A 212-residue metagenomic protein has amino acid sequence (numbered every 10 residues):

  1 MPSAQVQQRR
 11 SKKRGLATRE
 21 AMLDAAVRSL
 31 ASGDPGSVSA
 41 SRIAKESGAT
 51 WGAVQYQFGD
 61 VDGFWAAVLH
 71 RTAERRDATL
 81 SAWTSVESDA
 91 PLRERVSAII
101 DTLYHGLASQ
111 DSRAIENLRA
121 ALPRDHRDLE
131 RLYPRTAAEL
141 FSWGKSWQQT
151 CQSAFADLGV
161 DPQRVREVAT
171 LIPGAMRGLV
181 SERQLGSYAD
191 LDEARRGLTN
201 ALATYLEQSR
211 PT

Functional and structural regions predicted by a protein language model:
M1-G33, S37-E46, G63-A66: Basic, helix-initiating cap at the start of DNA-binding domains
M1-V6, T102-H105, K145-V160, T170 (+2 more regions): C-terminal peripheral helix-coil segments that are non-catalytic and often amphipathic
A21, A25-G33, A78-V86, L118-L122 (+1 more regions): Solvent-exposed, amphipathic alpha-helical segments
S47-F58: Short hydrophobic/aromatic patch on the recognition helix
A67, S81-A114, V168-I172, R195: Hydrophobic alpha-helical connector segments
H70-R76: Short, basic, alpha-helical segments at the C-terminal edge of helix-turn-helix-like DNA-binding modules
D77-S81, A108-L118, H126-D157, E167-T170 (+1 more regions): Amphipathic alpha-helical packing segments from all-alpha helical-bundle domains
